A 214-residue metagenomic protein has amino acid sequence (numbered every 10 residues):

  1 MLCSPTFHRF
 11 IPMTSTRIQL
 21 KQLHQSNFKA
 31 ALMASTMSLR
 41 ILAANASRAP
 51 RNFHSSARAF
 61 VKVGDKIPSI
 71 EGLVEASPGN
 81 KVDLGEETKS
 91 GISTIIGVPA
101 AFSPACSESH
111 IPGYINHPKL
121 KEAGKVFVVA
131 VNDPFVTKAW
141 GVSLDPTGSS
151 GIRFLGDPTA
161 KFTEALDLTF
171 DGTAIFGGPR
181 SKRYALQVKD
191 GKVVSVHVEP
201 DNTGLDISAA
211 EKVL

Functional and structural regions predicted by a protein language model:
L2-L214: Chalcogenol-based redox active-site neighborhoods
